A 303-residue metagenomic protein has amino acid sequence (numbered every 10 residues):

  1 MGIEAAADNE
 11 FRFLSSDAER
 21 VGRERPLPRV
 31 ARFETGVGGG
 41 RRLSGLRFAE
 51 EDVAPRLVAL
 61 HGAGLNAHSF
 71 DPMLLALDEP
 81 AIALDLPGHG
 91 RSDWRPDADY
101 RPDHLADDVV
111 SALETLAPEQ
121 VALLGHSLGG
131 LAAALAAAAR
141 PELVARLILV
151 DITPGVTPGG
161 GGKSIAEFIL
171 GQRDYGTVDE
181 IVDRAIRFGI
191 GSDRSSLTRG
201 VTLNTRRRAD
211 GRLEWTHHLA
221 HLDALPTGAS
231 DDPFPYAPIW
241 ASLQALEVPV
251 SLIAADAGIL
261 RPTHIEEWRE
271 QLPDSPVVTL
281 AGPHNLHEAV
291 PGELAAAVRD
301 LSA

Functional and structural regions predicted by a protein language model:
M1-P55, D78-E79, R299, A303: Alpha/beta-hydrolase fold catalytic core
R41, L46, L75, I82 (+2 more regions): Active-site loop/oxyanion-hole signature of alpha/beta-hydrolase fold enzymes
G62-P72, A81: Serine-hydrolase catalytic-loop signature spanning alpha/beta hydrolases and amidase-signature enzymes
G125, G129, A133: Gly/Ala-rich beta-loop-alpha elbow adjacent to hydrolase catalytic centers
A134-A138, A145-D179: Flexible "cap/lid" loop of the alpha/beta hydrolase fold
G176-T227, P233: Conserved alpha/beta-hydrolase catalytic His-Asp/Glu region
D210-E270: Conserved serine/cysteine hydrolase catalytic core
G282-G292: Catalytic histidine-centered segment of alpha/beta-hydrolase-like enzymes
